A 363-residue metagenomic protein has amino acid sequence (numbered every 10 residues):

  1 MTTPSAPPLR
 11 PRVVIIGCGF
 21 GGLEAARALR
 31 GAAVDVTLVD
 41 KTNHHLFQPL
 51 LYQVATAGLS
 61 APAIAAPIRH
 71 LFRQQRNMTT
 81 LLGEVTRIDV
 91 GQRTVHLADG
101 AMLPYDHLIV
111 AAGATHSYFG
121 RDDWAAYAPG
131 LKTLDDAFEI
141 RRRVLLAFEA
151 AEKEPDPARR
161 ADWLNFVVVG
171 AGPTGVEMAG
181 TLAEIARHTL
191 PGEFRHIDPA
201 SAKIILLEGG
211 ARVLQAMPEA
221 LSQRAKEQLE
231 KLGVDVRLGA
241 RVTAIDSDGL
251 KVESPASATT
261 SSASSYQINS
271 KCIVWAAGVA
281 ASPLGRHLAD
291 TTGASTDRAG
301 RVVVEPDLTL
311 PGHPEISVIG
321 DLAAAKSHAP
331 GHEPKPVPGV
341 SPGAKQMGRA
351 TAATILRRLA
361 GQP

Functional and structural regions predicted by a protein language model:
M1-R10, M78-V167, I185, A256-S261 (+1 more regions): FAD-binding core/adjacent interface of flavoenzyme oxidoreductases
T2-T80, T86-R87, F166, P173-M217 (+1 more regions): Beta1-alpha1 glycine-rich phosphate/pyrophosphate-binding loop at the start of Rossmann-like nucleotide-binding domains
G21, G113-H116, A179, V279-A281: Short glycine-rich anion-binding loops that position phosphate/pyrophosphate groups of nucleotides and phosphorylated
R76-I88, A183-P306, G312, A360-P363: A Rossmann-like FAD-binding core segment of flavoenzymes
A98, A111-A112, L238, A276-A277 (+1 more regions): Short, well-ordered coil/turn residues at beta-beta hairpins and beta-strand->alpha-helix junctions within
A126-P155, I268-Q346: FAD-site-proximal beta/loop scaffold in flavoenzymes
E184-R187, P342-P363: Internal hydrophobic alpha-helix adjacent to the cofactor/substrate pocket in enzyme cavities
